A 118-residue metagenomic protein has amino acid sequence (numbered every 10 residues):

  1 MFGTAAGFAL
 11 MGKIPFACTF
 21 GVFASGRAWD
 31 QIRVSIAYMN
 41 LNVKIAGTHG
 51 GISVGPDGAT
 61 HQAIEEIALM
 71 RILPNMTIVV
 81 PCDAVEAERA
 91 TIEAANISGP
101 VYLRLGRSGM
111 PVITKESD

Functional and structural regions predicted by a protein language model:
M1-A9: Active-site-flanking structural segment that lines cofactor/substrate pockets
F8-D118: Conserved thiamine diphosphate
